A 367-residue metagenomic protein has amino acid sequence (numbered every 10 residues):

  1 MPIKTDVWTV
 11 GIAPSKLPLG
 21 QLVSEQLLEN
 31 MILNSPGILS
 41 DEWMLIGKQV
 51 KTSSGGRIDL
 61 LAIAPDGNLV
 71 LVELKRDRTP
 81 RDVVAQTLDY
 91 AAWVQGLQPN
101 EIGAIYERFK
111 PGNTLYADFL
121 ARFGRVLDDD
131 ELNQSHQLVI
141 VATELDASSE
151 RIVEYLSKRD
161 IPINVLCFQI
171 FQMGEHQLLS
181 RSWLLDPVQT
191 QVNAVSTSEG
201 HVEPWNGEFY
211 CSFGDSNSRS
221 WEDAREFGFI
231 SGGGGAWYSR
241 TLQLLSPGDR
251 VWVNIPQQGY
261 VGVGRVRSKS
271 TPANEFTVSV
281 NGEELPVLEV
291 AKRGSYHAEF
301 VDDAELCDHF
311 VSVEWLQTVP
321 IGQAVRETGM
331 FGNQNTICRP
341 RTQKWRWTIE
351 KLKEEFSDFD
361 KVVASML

Functional and structural regions predicted by a protein language model:
M1-S231, A236-S246, V319-I321, T328-L367: Charged, terminal alpha-helix-loop-beta segments that serve as non-catalytic nucleic-acid engagement and/or assembly
A147, V261, A273-E275: Short, solvent-exposed loop/turn segments at secondary-structure junctions
C211-G214, W252, V313: A short beta-strand micro-motif
P247-V251: Loop/turn positions that initiate beta-strands
G259-R265: Short, Lys/Arg- and Gly-enriched loop/turn segments at beta-strand edges
R265-Q343: Aromatic- and Lys/Arg-enriched surface recognition patch
